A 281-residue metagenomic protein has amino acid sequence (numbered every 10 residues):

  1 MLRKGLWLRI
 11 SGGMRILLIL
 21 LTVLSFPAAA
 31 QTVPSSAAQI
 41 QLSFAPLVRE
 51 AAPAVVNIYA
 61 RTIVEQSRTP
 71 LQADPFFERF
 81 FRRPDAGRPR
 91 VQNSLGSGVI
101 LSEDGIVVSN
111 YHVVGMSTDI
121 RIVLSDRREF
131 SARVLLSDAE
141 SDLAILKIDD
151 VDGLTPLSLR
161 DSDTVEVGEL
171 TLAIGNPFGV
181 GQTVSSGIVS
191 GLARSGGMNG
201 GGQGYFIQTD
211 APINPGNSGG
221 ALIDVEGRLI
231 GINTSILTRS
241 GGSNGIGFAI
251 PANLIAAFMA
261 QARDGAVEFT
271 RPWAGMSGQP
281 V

Functional and structural regions predicted by a protein language model:
M1-G12: N-terminal secretory signal peptides that target proteins for export/translocation
G13-S25: Bacterial N-terminal signal peptides
A30-V281: Serine-dependent protease modules
